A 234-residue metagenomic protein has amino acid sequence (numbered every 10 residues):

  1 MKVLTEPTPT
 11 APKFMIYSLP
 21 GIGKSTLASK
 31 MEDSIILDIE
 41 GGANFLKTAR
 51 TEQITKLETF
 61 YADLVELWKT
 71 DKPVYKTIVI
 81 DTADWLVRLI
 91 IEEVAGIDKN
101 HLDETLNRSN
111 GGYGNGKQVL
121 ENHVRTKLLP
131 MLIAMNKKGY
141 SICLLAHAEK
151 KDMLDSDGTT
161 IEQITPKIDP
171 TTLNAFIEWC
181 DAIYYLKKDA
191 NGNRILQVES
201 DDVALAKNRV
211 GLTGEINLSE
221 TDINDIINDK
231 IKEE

Functional and structural regions predicted by a protein language model:
M1-P9, N224, K232-E234: A short, basic N-terminal segment
K2-I91: Conserved P-loop
S25-A28, A134, A175-F176: Hydrophobic/aromatic ligand-binding patch that stacks against planar heteroaromatic rings of cofactors or nucleotides
K30-E32, K137-G139, W179: Short, well-ordered loop/turn elements at secondary-structure boundaries
S34-I36, I142, I183-Y185: Short, well-ordered beta-strand core segments
V79, C143-H147, Y185-L186: Short, conserved beta-strand edge motifs with alternating hydrophobic and charged residues
W85-T172: P-loop NTPase motor core
E149-E234: Conserved GTP-binding G-domain of TRAFAC-class P-loop NTPases and closely related GTPase folds
